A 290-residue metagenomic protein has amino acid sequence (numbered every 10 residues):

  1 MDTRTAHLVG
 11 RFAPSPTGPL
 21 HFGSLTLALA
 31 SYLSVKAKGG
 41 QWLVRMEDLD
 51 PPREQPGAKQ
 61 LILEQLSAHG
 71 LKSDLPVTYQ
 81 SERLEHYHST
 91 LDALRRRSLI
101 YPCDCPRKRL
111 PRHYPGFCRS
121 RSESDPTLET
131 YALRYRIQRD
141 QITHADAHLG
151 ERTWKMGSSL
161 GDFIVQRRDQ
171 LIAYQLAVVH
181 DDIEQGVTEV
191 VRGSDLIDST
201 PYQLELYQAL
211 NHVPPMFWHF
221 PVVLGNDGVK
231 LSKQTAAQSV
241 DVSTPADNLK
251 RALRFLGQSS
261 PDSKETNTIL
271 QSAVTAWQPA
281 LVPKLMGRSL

Functional and structural regions predicted by a protein language model:
M1-P19, W42, T130, Q138-D140 (+1 more regions): Non-catalytic terminal extensions that flank enzyme cores
D2-L63, A177-D182, V187-G193: N-terminal catalytic cores of NTP/NDP-binding nucleotidyl/phosphoryl-transfer enzymes
H21, S31, I62, L94 (+5 more regions): Residue-level signal for inorganic ion chemistry
K36, S67, R95, Q208 (+1 more regions): Short polybasic/polar patches that bind polyanions
V44-R45, V77, F217-F220: Beta-strand segments within the central parallel beta-sheet cores of soluble alpha/beta enzyme folds
Q55-S159, T266-L290: Active-site neighborhoods of enzyme catalytic cores
D74-L75, P214-F217, Q258-T266: Short, surface-exposed acidic
P102-V242, S260, L290: Active-site cores that bind ATP or allylic diphosphates and position pyrophosphate for catalysis
